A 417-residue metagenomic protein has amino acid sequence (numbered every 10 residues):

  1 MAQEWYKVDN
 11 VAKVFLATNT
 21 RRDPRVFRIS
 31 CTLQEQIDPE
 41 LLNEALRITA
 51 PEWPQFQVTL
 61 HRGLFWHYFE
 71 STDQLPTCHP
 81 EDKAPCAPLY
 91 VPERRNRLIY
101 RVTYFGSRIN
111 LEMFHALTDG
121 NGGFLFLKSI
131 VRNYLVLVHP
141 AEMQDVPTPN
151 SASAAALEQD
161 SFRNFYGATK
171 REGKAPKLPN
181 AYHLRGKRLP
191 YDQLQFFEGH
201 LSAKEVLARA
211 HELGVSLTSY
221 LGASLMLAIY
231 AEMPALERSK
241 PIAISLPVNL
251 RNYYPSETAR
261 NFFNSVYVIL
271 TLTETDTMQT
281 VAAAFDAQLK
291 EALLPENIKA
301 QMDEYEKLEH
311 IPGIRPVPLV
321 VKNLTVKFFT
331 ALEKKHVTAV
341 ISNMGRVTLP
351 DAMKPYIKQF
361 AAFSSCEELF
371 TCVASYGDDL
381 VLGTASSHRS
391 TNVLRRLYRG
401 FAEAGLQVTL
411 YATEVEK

Functional and structural regions predicted by a protein language model:
M1-W66, D73-R101, N110, Y230-K417: Acyl-thioester-dependent acyl-group transfer interface
A2-A12, F105-R108, L117-L125, S129-A208 (+1 more regions): Non-catalytic, low-complexity flexible loops and terminal extensions
D38, D119-G123, L217-T218: Hydrophobic (often cysteine-bearing) scaffold residues that line and stabilize catalytic clefts of nucleotide/cofactor
F69-E70, P149: Conserved catalytic core of two-metal-ion nucleotidyltransferases
F114-A116, L201-K204, M226, P247-R251 (+1 more regions): An acidic- and aromatic-residue-enriched active-site/binding cleft used to recognize and process polar
H115, A210-T218: Alpha-helical hinge/cap motifs
T118, V131-L135, H211, L225-P234 (+2 more regions): Hydrophobic/aromatic-lined pockets within catalytic cores
L217-M226: Short amphipathic alpha-helical segments
